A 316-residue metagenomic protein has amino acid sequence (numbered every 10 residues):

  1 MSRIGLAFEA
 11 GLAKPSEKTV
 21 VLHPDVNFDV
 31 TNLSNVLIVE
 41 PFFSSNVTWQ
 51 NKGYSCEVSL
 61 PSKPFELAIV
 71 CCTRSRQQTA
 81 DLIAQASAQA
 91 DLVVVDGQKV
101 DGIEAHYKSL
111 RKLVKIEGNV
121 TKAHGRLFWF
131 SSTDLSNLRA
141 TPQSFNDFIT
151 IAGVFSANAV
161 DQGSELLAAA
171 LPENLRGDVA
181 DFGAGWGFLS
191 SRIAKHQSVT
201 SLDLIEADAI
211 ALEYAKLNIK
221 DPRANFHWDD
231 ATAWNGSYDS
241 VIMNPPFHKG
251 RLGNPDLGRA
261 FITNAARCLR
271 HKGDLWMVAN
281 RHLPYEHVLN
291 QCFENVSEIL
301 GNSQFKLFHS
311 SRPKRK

Functional and structural regions predicted by a protein language model:
M1-Q50, Q162-M243: Conserved SAM/SAH cofactor-binding pocket of Class I
S55-F65, H227-W234: Short acidic low-complexity segments
A68-R76, F182-G187, Y238-L252, A265: Conserved proline-anchored active-site loop of SAM-dependent methyltransferases that bridges a beta-strand
A80-L92, R259-H271: A short glycine-rich, Lys/Arg-flanked "PGG" loop and its adjoining helix->strand segment in the class I
A90-K99, K272-A279: Conserved beta-strand signature within the Rossmann-like core of class I S-adenosyl-L-methionine
K99-K112, N280-F293: Conserved class I S-adenosyl-L-methionine
K112-Q143, V288, N295-K316: Active-site capping/gating segments
N119-R176: SAM-dependent Rossmann-like transferase core, predominantly class I methyltransferases with a strong bias toward
